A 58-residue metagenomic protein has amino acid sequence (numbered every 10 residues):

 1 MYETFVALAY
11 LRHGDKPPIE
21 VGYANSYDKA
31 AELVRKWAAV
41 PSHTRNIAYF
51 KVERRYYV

Functional and structural regions predicted by a protein language model:
M1-I19: Short aromatic-glycine-(Arg/Gly/Cys) micro-motifs in beta-strand/loop hairpins
Y2-F5, Y27, F50, Y56-Y57: Aromatic (phenylalanine/tyrosine) cluster motif
F5-L8, A30, T44: Generic N-terminal initiation segments characterized by hydrophobic and/or small/turn-forming residues
D15-K29: A short, exposed loop/beta-hairpin motif centered on an aromatic-Gly-Thr core
A31, R35-A38: Residue-level detector of alpha-helical secondary structure
A39-V58: Short, mixed-charge low-complexity intrinsically disordered segments
